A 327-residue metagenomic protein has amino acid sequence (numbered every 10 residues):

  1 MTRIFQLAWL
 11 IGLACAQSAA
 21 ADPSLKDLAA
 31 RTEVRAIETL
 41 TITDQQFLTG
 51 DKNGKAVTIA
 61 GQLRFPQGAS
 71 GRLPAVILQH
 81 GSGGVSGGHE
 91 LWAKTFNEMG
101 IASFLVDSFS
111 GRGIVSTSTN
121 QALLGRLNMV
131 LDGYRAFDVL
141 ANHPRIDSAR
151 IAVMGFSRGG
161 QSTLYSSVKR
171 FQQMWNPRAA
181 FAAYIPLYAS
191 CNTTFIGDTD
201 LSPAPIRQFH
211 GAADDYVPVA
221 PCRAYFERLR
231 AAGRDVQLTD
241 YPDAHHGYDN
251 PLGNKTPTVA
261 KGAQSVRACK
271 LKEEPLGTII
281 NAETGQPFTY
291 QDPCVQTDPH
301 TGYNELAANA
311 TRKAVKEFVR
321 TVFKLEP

Functional and structural regions predicted by a protein language model:
M1-I4: Positively charged n-region of N-terminal signal peptides that target proteins for export
Q6-A16: Bacterial N-terminal signal peptides
D22-G71: N-terminal cap/lid segment of alpha/beta-hydrolase-fold proteins
L48-K52, V57-Q62, R72-N142, K261 (+3 more regions): Serine-hydrolase catalytic machinery in alpha/beta-hydrolase-like enzymes
M99, G125-P203, A213-Y216, A220: Primarily recognizes the serine-hydrolase "nucleophile elbow" in alpha/beta-hydrolase and SGNH/GDSL folds
P203-H210, D214, Y225, Q237-T239: Catalytic His-Asp charge-relay segment
P218-R228, G253: Short alpha-helix in the alpha/beta-hydrolase fold that links the catalytic acid
D235-P327: C-terminal catalytic histidine-bearing segment of alpha/beta-hydrolase fold enzymes
